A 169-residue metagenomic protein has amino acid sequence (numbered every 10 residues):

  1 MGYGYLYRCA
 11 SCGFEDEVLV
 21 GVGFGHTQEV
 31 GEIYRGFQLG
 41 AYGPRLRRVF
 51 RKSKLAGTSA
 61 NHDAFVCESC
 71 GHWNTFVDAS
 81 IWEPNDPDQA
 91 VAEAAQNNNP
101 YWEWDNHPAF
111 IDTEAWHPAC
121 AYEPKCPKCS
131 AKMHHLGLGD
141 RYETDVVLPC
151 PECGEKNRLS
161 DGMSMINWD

Functional and structural regions predicted by a protein language model:
M1-Y3, Y7-R48: N-terminal cysteine/histidine-rich coordination modules
G4-L6, A60-A64, A121-E123, V147: Residues immediately within or flanking Cys/His clusters that coordinate Zn2+ in small zinc-binding modules
C9-C12, C67-C70, C126-C129, L148-C153: Short cysteine-rich clusters marking metal-coordination/redox-active sites
E17, T75, A131-L138, R158-L159: Short functional micro-motifs and their immediate structural scaffolds
F24-G25, S53-H62, G137-P149, S164-W168: Short linker/helix segments within small regulatory modules
G43-L55, W102-T113, K128-G137: Short Cys/His-rich Zn2+-coordinating modules
K52-N85: Acidic, low-complexity intrinsically disordered segments
V77, I81-I111, W116, Y122: Negatively charged, Asp/Glu-rich surface segments that serve as flexible interaction/assembly modules
